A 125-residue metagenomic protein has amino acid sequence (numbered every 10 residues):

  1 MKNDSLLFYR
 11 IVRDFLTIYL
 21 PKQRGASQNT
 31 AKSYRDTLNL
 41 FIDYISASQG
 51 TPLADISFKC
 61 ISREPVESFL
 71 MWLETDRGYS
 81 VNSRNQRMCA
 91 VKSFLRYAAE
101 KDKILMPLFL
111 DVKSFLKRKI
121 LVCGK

Functional and structural regions predicted by a protein language model:
M1-L7: Acidic, low-complexity proline/glycine-rich segments
Y9, S33: Gly/serine-rich nucleotide phosphate-binding loop at the start of the catalytic core of nucleotide/ADP-ribose-handling
D14-N29, R35, N39-I120: N-terminal core-binding DNA-recognition domain of tyrosine recombinases/integrases
C123: Surface-exposed interaction regions that form or flank ligand-binding interfaces
